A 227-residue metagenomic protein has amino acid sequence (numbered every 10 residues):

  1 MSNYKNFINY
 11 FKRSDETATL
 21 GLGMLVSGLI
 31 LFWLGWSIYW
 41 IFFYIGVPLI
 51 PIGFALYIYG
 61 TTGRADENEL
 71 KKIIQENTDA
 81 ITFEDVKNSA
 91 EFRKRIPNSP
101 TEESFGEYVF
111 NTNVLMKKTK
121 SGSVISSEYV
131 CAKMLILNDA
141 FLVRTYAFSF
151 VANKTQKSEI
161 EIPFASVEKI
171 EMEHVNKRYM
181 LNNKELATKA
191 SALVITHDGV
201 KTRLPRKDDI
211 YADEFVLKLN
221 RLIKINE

Functional and structural regions predicted by a protein language model:
S2-T17, P51-M134: Anionic N-terminal interaction surfaces
S14-A18, I223-N226: Short, flexible helical or helix-coil boundary motifs
A18-L22, F32-P51: Hydrophobic alpha-helical transmembrane segments
M24-V26: Alpha-helical transmembrane segments
N77-T78, K87-I96, N138, E171-H174 (+2 more regions): Hydrophobic, Leu/Ile/Phe/Ala-enriched alpha-helical segments that form helix-helix packing faces
V114-K117, V143-F150, E173-Y179: Short regulatory "switch" loops immediately downstream of catalytic or recognition motifs within protein catalytic
V124-Q156: Conserved beta-hairpin
K154-E227: Acidic, Ser/Thr- and proline-rich intrinsically disordered linker/docking segments of eukaryotic scaffolds
